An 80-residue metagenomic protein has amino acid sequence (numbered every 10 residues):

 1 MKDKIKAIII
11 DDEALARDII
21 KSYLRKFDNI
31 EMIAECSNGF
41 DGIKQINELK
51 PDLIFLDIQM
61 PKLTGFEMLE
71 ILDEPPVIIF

Functional and structural regions predicted by a protein language model:
K2, A14-A34: Two-component/phosphorelay signaling modules centered on CheY-like receiver
D11, D57: Active-site residues of response regulator receiver
E35-K44, G65: Helix N-cap/capping motif at the beta->alpha junctions
L49-F55: Active-site beta3 strand of CheY-like receiver
M60: Receiver (REC) domain active-site loop signature in two-component systems and cognate sites in sensor histidine kinases
E70, P76-F80: A short, hydrophobic beta-strand element within the central beta-sheet of small alpha/beta folds
